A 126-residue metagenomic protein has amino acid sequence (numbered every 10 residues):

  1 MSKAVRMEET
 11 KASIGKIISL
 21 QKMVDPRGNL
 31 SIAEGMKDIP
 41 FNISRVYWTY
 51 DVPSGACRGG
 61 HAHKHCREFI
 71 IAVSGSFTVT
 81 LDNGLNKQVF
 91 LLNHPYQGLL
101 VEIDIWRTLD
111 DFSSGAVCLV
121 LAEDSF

Functional and structural regions predicted by a protein language model:
S2-Q97, S114-G115, L121-A122, F126: Non-catalytic, conserved peripheral segments adjacent to functional cores
H94-L99, D104-D111: Well-ordered alpha/beta subsegment
